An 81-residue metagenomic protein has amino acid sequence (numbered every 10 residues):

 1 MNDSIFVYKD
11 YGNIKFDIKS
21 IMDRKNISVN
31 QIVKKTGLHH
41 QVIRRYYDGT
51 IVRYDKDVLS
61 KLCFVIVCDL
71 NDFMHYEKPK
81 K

Functional and structural regions predicted by a protein language model:
M1-I27: A short, Lys/Arg-rich alpha-helix, primarily the initiator
K19, N30, S60: Residues within the helices of the helix-turn-helix
M22, V33, C63: The alpha-helix within a helix-turn-helix
D23, G37, D48, K78: Residue-level detection of the helix-turn-helix DNA-binding "recognition helix"
N26-R45: Short alpha-helical DNA-recognition segment
Y47, V58, M74-E77: DNA major-groove recognition helix of helix-turn-helix
T50-K61: Short, basic-rich loop-to-helix N-cap that marks the start of a DNA-contacting helix
V67-K81: Short C-terminal boundary/hinge segments that cap the last helix of small helical domains
